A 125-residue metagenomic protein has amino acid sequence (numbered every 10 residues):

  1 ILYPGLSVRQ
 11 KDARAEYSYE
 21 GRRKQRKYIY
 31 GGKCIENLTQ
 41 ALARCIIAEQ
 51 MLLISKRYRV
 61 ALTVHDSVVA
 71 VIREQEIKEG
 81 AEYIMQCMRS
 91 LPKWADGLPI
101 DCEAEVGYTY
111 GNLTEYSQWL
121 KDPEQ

Functional and structural regions predicted by a protein language model:
I1-Q125: Conserved catalytic core of nucleotide polymerization and phosphodiester-bond processing enzymes
